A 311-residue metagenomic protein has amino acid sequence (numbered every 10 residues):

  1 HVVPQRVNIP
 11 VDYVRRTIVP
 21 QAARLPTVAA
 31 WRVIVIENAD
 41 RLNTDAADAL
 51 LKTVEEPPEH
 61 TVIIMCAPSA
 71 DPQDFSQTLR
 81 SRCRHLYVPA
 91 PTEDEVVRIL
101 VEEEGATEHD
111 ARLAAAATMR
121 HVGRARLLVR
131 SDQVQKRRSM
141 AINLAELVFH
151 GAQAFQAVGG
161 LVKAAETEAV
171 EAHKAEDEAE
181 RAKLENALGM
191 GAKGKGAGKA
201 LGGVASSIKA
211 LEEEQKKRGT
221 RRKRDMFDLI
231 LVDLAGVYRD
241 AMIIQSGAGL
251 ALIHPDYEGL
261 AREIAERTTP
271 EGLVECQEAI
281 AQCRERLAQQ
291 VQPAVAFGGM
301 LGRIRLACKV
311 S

Functional and structural regions predicted by a protein language model:
H1-D45: Clamp-loader machinery-focused feature within the broader ASCE/P-loop NTPase space
Q21-A29, A39-N43, K52-H60, Q77-R80 (+1 more regions): Conserved catalytic network of the ASCE P-loop NTPase/AAA+ motor domain
A23, H60-T61, P68-I230, G247-S311: Charged, glycine-rich active-site and insertion segments that engage polyanionic ligands
V33-E37, L50, T61-P68: Structural recognition of the conserved hydrophobic beta-strand(s) that form the central parallel beta-sheet of P-loop
